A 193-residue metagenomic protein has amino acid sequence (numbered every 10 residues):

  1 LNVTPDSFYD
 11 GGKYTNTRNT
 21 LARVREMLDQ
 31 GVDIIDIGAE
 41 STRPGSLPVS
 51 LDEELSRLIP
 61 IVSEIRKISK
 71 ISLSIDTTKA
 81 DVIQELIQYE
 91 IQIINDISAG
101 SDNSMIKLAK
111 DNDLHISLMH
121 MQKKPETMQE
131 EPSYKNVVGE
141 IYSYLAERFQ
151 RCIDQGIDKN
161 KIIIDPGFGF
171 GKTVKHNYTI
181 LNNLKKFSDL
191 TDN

Functional and structural regions predicted by a protein language model:
V3-S7, S41-G45, I83, Y89 (+1 more regions): Conserved anion-binding
S7-Y9, D33-I61, F168-V174: Glycine-rich, proline-tolerant flexible connector loops at the mouths of alpha/beta enzymes
S7-Y9, K13-Y14, D76: Canonical Radical SAM [4Fe-4S] cluster-binding loop centered on the CxxxCxxC motif and its immediate flanking residues
G12-N19, V49-R57, I97, P132-E140 (+1 more regions): Alpha-helix N-cap and loop-to-helix initiation/capping positions
N16-I37, I68, S72, Q84-I93 (+4 more regions): Alpha/beta enzyme core
V32-P44, S69-T77, V82, D96 (+3 more regions): Short beta-strand segments at enzyme active-site cores
L47-I75, D81-Q84, D111-M121, S143 (+1 more regions): Alpha-helix-loop-beta-strand connector modules within alpha/beta enzyme cores
K159, F168-N193: Shared catalytic-loop signature of beta/alpha-barrel
